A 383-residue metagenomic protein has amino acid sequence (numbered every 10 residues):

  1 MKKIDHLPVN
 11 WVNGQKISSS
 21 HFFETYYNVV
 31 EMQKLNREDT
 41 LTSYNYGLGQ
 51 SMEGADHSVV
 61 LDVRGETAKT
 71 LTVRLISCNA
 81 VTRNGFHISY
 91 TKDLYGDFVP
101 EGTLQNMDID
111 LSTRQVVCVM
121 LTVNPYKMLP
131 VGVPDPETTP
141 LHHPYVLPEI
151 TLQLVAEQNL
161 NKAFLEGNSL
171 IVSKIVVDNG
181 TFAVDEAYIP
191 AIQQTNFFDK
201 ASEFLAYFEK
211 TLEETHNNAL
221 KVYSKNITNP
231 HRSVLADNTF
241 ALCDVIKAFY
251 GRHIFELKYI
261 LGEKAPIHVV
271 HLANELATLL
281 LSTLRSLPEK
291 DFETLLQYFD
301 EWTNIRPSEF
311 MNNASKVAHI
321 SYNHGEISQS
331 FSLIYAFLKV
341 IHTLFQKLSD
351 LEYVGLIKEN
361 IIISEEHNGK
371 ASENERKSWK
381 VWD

Functional and structural regions predicted by a protein language model:
K2-F86: N-terminal "first-domain core" detector
E31-E38, G85, S89-K92, Y126-E137: Short, solvent-exposed secondary-structure capping/transition elements
L75, V116-C118, L170-V172: Extracellular structured ligand-interaction cores
F86-Q105: Hydrophobic-cavity lipid-handling domains and compact docking modules
V99-D135: Elongated alpha-helical scaffolds
I109-L111, L129-V146, S378-V381: Extended, low-complexity, amphipathic alpha-helical coiled-coil/linker regions that act as scaffolds and localization
P136-L276: Mixed-charge (acidic/basic) macromolecular-recognition segments
E256-D383: Extended, amphipathic alpha-helical scaffolds
